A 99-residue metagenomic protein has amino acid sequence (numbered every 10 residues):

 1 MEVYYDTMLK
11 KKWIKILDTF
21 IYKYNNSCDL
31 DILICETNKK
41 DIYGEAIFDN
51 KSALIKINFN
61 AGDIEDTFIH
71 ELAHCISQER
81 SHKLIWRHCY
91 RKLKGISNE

Functional and structural regions predicted by a protein language model:
M1-D66, C75-E99: Active-site-proximal or metal-binding-adjacent scaffold patches in catalytic folds
E71: Walker B catalytic acidic pair
